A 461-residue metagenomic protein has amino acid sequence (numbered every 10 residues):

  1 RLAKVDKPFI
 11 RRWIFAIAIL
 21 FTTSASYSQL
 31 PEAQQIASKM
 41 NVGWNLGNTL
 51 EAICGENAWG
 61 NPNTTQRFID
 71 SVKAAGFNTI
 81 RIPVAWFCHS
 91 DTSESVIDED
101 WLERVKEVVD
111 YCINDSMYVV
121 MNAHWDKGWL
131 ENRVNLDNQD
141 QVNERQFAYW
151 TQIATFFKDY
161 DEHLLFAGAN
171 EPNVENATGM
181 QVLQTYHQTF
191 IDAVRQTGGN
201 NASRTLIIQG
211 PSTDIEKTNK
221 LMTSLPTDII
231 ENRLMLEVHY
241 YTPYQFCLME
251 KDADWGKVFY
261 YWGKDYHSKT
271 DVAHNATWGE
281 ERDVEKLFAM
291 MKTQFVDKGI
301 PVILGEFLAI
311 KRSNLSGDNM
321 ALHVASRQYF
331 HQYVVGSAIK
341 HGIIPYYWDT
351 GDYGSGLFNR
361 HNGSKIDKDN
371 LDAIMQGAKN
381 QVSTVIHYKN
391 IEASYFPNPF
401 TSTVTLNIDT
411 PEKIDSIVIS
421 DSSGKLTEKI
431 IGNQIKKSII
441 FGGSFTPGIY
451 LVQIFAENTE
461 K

Functional and structural regions predicted by a protein language model:
L2-I14: Bacterial N-terminal signal peptides that target proteins for export
W13-T23: Bacterial N-terminal signal peptides
S24-S28: Sec/Tat signal peptide C-region and signal peptidase I cleavage site
L30, E144-E280, A289-I310, K340-H341: Active-site region of glycoside hydrolase catalytic domains
P31-T205, G210-K220, N370: Active-site mouth of glycoside hydrolases
L46-T64, T92-I97, V134-Q141, Q245-E281 (+1 more regions): Acidic/histidine-rich helix-loop elements that form or flank divalent-metal/phosphate-binding sites at the catalytic
N314-I386: Aromatic-rich peripheral "rim/lid" segments of glycoside hydrolase catalytic domains that contact and position glycan
Y388-K461: C-terminal outer-membrane/trafficking sorting elements
